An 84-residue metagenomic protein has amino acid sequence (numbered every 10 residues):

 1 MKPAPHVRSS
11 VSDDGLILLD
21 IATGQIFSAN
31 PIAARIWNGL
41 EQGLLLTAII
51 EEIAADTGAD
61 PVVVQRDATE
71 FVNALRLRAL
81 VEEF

Functional and structural regions predicted by a protein language model:
M1-I21: Long, low-complexity, charged/polar intrinsically disordered regions in eukaryotic proteins
S12, Q25-F84: Long, charge-rich, low-complexity alpha-helical segments
